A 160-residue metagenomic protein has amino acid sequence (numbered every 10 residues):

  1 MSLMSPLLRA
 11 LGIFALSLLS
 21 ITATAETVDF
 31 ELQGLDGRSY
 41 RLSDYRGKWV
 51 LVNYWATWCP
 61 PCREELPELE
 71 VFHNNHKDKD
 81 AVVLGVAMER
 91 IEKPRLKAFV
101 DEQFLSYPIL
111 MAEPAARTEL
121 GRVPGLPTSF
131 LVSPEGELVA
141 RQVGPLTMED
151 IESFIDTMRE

Functional and structural regions predicted by a protein language model:
M1-G12: Bacterial N-terminal signal peptides that target proteins for export
A10-S20: Bacterial N-terminal signal peptides
I21-A25: Sec/Tat signal peptide C-region and signal peptidase I cleavage site
D29-V50, H76, L120: A short beta-strand-turn-helix
K48-V50, V82, P108: Structural signature of beta-strand start/N-cap positions in the alpha/beta core of ABC transporter nucleotide-binding
K48-V50, Y54-W58, G125: Short pre-active-site segment immediately N-terminal to redox-active cysteine/selenocysteine motifs in thiol-based
R63-Q103, E113-R117: Structural microenvironment flanking redox-active thiols in thiol-disulfide oxidoreductases
A98-S106, M111-D156: Thiol/disulfide oxidoreductase modules built on the thioredoxin-like
